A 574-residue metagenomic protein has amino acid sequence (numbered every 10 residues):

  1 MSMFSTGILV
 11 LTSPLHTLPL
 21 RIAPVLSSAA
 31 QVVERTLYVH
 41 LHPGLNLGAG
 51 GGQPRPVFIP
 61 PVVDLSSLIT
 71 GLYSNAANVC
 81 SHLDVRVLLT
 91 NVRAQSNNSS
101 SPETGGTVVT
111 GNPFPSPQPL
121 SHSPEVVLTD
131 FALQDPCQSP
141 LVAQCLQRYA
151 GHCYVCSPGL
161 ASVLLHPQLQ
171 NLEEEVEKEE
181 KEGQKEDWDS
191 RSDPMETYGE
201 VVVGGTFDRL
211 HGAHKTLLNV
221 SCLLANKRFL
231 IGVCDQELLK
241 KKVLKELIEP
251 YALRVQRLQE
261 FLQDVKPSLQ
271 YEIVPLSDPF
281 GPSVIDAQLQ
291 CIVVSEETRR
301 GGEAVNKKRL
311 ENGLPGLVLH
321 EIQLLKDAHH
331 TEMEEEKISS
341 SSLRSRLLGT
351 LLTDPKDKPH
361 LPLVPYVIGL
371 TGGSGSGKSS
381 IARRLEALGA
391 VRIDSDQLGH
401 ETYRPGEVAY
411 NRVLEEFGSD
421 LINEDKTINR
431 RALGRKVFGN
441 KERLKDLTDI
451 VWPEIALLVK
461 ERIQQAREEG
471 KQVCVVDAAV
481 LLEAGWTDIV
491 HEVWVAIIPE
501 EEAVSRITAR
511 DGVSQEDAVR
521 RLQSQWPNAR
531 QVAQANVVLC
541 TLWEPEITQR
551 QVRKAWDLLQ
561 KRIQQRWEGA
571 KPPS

Functional and structural regions predicted by a protein language model:
M1-L363: Nucleotidyltransferase catalytic core that binds NTPs
V127, F229, C291, R392 (+2 more regions): Short, well-ordered beta-strand core segments
E200-V201, K358-Q397: Walker A (P-loop) phosphate-binding motif
H211, I292, D396, L447 (+2 more regions): Residue-level signal for inorganic ion chemistry
V255, Y410-L414, E500-T508, Q515 (+1 more regions): An amphipathic alpha-helix signature
P282-I285, L457-R510: ATP-dependent NMP and nucleoside kinases share a basic, alpha-helical "lid"
Q397-Q472: ATP-dependent small-molecule kinase phosphotransfer cores that center on conserved nucleotide phosphate-binding segments
L458, T487-I489, A509-S574: Small-molecule kinase domains that catalyze NTP-dependent phosphoryl transfer to phosphate-bearing small molecules
